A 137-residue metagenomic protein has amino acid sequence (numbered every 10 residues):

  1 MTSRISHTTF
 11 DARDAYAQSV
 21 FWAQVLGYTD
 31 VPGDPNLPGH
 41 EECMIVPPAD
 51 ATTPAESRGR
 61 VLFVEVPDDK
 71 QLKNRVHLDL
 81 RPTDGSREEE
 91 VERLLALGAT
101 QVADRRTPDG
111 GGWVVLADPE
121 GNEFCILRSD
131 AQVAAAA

Functional and structural regions predicted by a protein language model:
M1-F21, V25, V76, D130-A137: N-terminal beta-strand motif that seeds the catalytic metal site of vicinal oxygen chelate
F10-R58, A96, D104: Core segments of cupin and vicinal oxygen chelate
R13-A17, Q71, L78-E120: Vicinal oxygen chelate
W22, E120-F124: Short, glycine-anchored, charge-dense loop/turn motifs used at functional sites
G33, D109, D130-V133: A short acidic/small-residue loop/turn micro-motif
V46-D50, L116-P119, S129: Active-site beta-strand termini and strand-to-loop segments that position acidic
G59-V64, V115, C125: Conserved beta-strand in the GNAT
E65-K70: Short, flexible, solvent-exposed loop/turn segments with mixed acidic/basic and small polar residues
